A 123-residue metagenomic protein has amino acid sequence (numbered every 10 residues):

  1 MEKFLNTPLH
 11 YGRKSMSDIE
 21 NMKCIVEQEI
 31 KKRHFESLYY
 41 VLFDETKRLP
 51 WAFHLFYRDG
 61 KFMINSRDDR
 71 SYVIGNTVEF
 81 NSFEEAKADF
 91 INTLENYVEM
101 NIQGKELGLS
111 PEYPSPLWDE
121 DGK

Functional and structural regions predicted by a protein language model:
M1-G12, Y57, P114-K123: Extended, low-complexity, acidic/proline- and Ser/Thr-rich intrinsically disordered regions
M1-K47: Negatively charged, low-complexity tracts enriched in Asp/Glu with abundant Ser/Thr
M16, T77-E84: Conserved aromatic
L42-F43, I74-T77, L107, L117: Local beta-strand/beta-hairpin segments that build beta-sheet-rich folds
F43, K47, W51, G104-P111: Short, surface-exposed, charged/polar-biased interaction segments
T46-G75, T93: Short aromatic-glycine-(Arg/Gly/Cys) micro-motifs in beta-strand/loop hairpins
N81-N96: A short, charged, amphipathic alpha-helix used as a generic interaction element across diverse proteins
Y97-K123: Intrinsically disordered, low-complexity charged/polar segments
